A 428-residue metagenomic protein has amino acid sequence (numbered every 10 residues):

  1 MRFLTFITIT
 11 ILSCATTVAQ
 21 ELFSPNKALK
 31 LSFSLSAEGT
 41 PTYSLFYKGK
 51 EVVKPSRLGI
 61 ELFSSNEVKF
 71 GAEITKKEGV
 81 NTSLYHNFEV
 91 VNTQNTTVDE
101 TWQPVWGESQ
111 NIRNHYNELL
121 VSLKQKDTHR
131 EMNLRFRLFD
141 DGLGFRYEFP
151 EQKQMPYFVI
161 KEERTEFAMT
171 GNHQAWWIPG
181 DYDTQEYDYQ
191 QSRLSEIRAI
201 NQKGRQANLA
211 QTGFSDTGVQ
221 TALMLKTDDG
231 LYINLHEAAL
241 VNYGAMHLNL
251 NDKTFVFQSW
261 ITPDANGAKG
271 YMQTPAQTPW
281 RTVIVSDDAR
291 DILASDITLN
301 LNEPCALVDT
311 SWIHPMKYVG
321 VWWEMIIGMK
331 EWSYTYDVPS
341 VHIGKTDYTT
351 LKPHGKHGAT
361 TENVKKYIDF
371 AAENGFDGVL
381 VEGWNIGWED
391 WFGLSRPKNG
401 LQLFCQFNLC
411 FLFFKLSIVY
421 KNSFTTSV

Functional and structural regions predicted by a protein language model:
M1-E21: Bacterial Sec-dependent N-terminal signal peptides
E21-V308: N-terminal accessory beta-strand-rich subdomains and adjacent acidic, glycine-rich linkers that precede catalytic cores
Y147, D288-R290, M325-G328, N385-W388: Solvent-exposed loop/turn segments at secondary-structure junctions within structured extracellular/periplasmic domains
Q152, N172, E324, W384-I386: An acidic- and aromatic-residue-enriched active-site/binding cleft used to recognize and process polar
I292-S295, A306-T310, W323-D337: Conserved mixed alpha/beta catalytic, RNA-binding, or beta-rich assembly cores of soluble enzyme, regulatory
H314: Phosphate/adenylate-binding glycine loop and adjacent helical scaffold
Y318-G320, K330-V428: Substrate-binding cleft of carbohydrate-active enzyme catalytic domains
